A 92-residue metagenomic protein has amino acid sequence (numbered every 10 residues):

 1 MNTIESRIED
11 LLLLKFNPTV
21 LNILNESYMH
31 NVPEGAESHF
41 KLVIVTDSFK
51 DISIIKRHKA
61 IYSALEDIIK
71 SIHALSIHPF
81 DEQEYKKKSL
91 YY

Functional and structural regions predicted by a protein language model:
M1-I4: N-terminal presequence-like segments and adjacent domain-start helices
I8-L12, I55-D67: Short, non-transmembrane amphipathic alpha-helical segments
L13-N22, I69-I72: Short secondary-structure junctions
L21-F40: Short edge beta-strands and adjacent turn/loop segments
L24, V43-V45, S76-F80: Solvent-exposed beta-strand sheet faces enriched in polar/charged residues
A36-H39, R57-H58, Y92: Short, glycine/charged-enriched secondary-structure capping and boundary segments
K41-I54: A short interface-forming secondary-structure element
Y62-Y92: C-terminal structural segments of small proteins and small subunits
